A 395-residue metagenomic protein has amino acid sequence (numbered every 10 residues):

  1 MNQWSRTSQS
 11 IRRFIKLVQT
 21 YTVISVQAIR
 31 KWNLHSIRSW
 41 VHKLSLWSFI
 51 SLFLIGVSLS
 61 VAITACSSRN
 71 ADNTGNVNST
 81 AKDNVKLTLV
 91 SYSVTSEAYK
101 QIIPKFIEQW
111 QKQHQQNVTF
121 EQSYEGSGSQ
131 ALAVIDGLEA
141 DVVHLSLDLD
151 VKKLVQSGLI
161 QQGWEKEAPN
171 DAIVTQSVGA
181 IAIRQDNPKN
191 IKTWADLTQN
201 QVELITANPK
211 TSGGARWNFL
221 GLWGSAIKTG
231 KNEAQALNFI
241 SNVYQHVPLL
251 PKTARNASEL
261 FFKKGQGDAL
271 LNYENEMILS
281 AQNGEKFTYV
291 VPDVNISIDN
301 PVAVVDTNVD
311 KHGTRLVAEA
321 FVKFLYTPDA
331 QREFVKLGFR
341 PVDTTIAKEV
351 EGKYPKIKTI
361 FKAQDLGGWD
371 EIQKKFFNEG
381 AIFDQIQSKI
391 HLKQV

Functional and structural regions predicted by a protein language model:
M1-V85: Short, low-complexity disordered leader/linker segments with a strong preference for bacterial N-terminal type II
S45, V309-V395: Extracellular/periplasmic juxtamembrane helices and adjacent flexible linkers that interface with membrane partners
C66-I160, E167-A168: Early extracytoplasmic/lumenal segment of secretory-pathway proteins
V94-E97, S127-Q130, L149-K152, N187-P188 (+4 more regions): Solvent-exposed loop/turn segments at secondary-structure junctions within structured extracellular/periplasmic domains
G137-V143, V202, K264-A269: Alpha-to-beta junction loops
V155-K228: A conserved helix-loop-strand patch within extracytoplasmic ligand-binding domains of the periplasmic binding
I173-S177, F239-Y244, P251-K252, N283-L316 (+1 more regions): Periplasmic-binding protein-like
T229-V294: Ligand-binding pocket segment of bilobal, Venus flytrap-like solute-binding proteins
